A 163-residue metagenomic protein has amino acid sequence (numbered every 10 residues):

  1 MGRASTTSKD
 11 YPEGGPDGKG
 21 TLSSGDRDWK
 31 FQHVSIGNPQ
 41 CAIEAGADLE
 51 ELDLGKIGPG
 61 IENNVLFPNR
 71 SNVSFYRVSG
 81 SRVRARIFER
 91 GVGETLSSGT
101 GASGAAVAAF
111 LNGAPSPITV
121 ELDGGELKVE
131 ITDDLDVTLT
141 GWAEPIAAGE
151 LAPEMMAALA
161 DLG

Functional and structural regions predicted by a protein language model:
M1-L96, A106-G163: Active-site proximal loop and beta-alpha junction motif in alpha/beta enzyme cores
A102-G104: Conserved acetyl-CoA-binding loop-helix of GNAT-fold acetyltransferases
